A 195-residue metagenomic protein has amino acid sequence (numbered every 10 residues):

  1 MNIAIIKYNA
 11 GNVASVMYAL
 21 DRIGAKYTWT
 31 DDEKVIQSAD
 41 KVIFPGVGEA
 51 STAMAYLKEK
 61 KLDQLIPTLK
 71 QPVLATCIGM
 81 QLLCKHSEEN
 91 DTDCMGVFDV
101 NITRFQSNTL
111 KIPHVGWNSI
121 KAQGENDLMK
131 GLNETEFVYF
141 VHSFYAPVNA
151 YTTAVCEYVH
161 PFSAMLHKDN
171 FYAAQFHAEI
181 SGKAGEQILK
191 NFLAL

Functional and structural regions predicted by a protein language model:
M1-A4: Extreme N-terminal starter segment of soluble prokaryotic enzymes
G11: Conserved Rossmann-like nucleotide-cofactor binding loop
Y27-S38: Short acidic low-complexity segments
K41: Short, Asp-centered acidic motifs that coordinate Mg2+ and/or phosphate in catalytic or ligand-binding sites
G48-H114: Cysteine-nucleophile active-site neighborhood
K85-H160: Pocket-forming structural segment of enzyme catalytic cores
A146-L195: C-terminal and late-domain segments of enzyme folds
